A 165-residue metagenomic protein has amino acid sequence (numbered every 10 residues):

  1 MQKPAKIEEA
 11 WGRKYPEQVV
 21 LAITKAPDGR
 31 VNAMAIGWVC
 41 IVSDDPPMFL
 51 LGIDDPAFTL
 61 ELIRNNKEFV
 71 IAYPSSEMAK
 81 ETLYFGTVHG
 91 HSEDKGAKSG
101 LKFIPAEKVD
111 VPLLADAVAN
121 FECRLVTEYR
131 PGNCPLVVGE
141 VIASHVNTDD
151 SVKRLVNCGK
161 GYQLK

Functional and structural regions predicted by a protein language model:
M1-K165: Basic, polyanion-binding surface patches
